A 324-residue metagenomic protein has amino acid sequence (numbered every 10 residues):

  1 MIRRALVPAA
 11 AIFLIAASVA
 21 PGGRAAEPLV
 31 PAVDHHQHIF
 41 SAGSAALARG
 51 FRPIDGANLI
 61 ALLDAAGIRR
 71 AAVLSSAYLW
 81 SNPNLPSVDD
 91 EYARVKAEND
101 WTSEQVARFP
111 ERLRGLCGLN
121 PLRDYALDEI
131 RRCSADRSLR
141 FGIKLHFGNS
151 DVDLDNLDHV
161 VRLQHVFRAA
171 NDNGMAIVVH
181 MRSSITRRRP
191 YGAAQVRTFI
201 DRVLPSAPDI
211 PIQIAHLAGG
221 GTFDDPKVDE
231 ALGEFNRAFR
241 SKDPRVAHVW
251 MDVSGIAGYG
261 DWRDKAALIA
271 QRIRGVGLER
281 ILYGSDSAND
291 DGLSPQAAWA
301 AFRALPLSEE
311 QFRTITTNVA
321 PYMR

Functional and structural regions predicted by a protein language model:
M1-A9: Bacterial N-terminal signal peptides that target proteins for export
P8-S18: Bacterial N-terminal signal peptides
R24-H35, I39, S44-R70, G277-L282 (+1 more regions): Mid-to-C-terminal alpha-helical segments outside catalytic/metal-binding sites
H38, S76-A77, G118-L122, H146-S150 (+4 more regions): Active-site beta-loop-alpha junctions enriched in small/polar residues
H38-G56, S81-Y92, L154, G258: Acidic/histidine-rich helix-loop elements that form or flank divalent-metal/phosphate-binding sites at the catalytic
R49-P86, K96-A107: Alpha-helical scaffold segments that flank or form the walls of functional sites
L85-Y191: Active-site gating/metal-coordination segments in enzymes
R140-G142, D155-L282: Catalytic pocket-lining loop regions of alpha/beta-barrel enzymes, especially the amidohydrolase/enolase/GH5 lineages
